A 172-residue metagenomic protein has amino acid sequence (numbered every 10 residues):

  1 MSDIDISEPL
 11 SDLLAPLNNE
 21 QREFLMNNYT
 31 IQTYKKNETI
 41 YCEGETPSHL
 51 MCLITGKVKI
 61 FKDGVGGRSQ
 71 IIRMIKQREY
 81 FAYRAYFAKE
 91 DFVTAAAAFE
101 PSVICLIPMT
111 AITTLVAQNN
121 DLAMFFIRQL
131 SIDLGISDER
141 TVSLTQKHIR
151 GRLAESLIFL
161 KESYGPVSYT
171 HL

Functional and structural regions predicted by a protein language model:
M1-K36, Y80-F81, A85-F87: Cyclic nucleotide-binding regulatory module and flanking cytosolic helices
L13, E38-P101: Cyclic nucleotide-binding regulatory domains
Q21-R22, I71-G135: Cyclic-nucleotide recognition modules
E43-P47, N120, S143, K147: Short, solvent-exposed loop/helix junctions and linker helices that flank or host conserved functional motifs
T113-A117, I136-Q146, Y164-V167: Short helix-to-loop capping/linker segments positioned immediately adjacent to catalytic or ligand/cofactor-binding
R150-A154: Short, leucine-enriched amphipathic alpha-helices that occur as contiguous helical runs
S156-L160: Short amphipathic alpha-helical elements of helix-turn-helix/winged-helix folds
T170-H171: Conserved small/polar residues in nucleotide/adenosyl-binding loops
